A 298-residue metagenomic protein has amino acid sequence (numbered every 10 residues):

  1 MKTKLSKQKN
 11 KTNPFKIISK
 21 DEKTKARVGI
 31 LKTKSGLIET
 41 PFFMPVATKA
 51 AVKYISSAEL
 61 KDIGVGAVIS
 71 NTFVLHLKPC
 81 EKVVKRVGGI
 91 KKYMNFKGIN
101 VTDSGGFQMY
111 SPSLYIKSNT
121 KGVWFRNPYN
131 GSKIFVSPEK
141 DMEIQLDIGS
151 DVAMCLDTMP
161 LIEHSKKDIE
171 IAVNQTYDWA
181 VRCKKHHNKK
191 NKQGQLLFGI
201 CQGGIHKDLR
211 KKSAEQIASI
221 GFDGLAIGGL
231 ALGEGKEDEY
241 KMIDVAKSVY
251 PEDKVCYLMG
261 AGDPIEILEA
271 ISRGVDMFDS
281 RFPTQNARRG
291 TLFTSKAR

Functional and structural regions predicted by a protein language model:
K4-N191: Non-catalytic, usually N-terminal nucleic-acid engagement modules in DNA/RNA processing proteins
Y177, H186, K190-R298: Glycine-rich phosphate/ribose-binding loops and adjacent secondary-structure elements that form binding surfaces
